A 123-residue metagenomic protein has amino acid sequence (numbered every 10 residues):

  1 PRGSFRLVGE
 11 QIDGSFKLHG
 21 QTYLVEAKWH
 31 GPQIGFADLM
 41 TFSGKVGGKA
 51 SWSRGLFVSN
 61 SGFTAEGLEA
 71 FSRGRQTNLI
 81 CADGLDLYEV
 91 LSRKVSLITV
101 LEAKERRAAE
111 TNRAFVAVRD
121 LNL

Functional and structural regions predicted by a protein language model:
P1-L123: Mixed-charge (Asp/Glu-Lys/Arg
